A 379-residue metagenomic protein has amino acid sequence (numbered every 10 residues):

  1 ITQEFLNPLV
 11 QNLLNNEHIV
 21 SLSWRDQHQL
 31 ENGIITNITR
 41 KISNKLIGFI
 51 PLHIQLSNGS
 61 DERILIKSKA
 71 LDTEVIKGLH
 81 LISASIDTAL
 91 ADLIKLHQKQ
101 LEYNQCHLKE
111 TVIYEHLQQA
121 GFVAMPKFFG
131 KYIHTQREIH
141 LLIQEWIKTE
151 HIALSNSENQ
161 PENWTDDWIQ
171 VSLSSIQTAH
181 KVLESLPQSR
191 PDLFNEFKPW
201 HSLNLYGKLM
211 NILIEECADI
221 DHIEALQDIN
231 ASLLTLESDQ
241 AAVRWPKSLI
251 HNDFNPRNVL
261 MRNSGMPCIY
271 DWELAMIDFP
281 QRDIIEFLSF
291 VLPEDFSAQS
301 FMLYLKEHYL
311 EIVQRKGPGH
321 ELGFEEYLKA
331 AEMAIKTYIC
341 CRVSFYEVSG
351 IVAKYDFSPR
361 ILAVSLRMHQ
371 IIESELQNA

Functional and structural regions predicted by a protein language model:
I1-I47, H53-D61, P187, E325 (+2 more regions): Regulatory N- and C-terminal appendages and interdomain linkers associated with kinase/kinase-like NTP transferase
I1-T2, I42-N44, Q105-E110, S172 (+1 more regions): Phosphate/oxyanion-binding active-site loops and adjacent basic polyanion-contact surfaces
S43-I54, L234-R282: Active-site acidic catalytic loop and adjacent metal/ATP-binding pocket of ATP-dependent phosphoryl transfer enzymes
Q55-W200: Conserved ATP-binding subdomain of kinase catalytic cores across diverse folds
V112, Q281-G317, I335-F357: Active-site activation/catalytic loop segments of kinase-like enzymes and analogous catalytic loops in related
E115-F128, A225-I229, D239-P246, R262: N-terminal low-complexity, intrinsically disordered segments
P126-K131, P191, V259, H320-Y327: A short glycine-rich, hydrophobically flanked beta-strand micro-motif that places a catalytic Asp/Glu for divalent metal
H151-H251, M368: ATP-dependent phospho-/nucleotidyl transfer catalytic cores
